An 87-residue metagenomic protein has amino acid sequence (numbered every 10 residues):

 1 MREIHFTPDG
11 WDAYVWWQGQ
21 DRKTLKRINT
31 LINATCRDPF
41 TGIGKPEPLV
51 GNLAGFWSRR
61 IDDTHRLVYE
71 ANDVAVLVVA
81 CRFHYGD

Functional and structural regions predicted by a protein language model:
M1-E3, D12-L25, T30, I43 (+3 more regions): Enriched for short, Lys/Arg-rich terminal
P8-D9: Lipid interaction determinants
R37-F40: Generic structural signal for secondary-structure transition and capping sites
